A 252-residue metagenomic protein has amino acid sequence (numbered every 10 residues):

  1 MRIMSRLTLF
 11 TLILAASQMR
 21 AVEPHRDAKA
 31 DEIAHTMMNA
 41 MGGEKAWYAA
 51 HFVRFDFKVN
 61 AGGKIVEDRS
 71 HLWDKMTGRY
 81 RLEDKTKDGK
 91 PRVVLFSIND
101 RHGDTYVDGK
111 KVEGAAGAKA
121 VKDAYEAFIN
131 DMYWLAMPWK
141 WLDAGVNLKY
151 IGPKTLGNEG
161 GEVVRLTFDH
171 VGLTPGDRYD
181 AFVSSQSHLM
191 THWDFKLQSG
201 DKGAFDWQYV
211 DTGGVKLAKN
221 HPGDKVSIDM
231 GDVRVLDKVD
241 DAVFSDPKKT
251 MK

Functional and structural regions predicted by a protein language model:
M1-L7: Positively charged n-region of N-terminal signal peptides that target proteins for export
L7-A16: Bacterial N-terminal signal peptides
Q18-A21: Sec/Tat signal peptide C-region and signal peptidase I cleavage site
E23-E32, N39, D100-D177, V243 (+1 more regions): Flexible, processing/modification-adjacent segments and terminal tails in exported/periplasmic/extracellular proteins
P24-R26, E32-K111, V146-K149: N-terminal mature ectodomain segment of secretory-pathway/periplasmic proteins
V66, V112-E113, T191, L217: Generic structural signal for well-ordered beta-strand positions
P91-I98, G114-K119, A124-Y125, T174-D177 (+2 more regions): A short, polar/proline- and glycine-enriched secondary-structure boundary/capping micro-motif
G157-P247: Gly/Pro-enriched, hydrophobic low-complexity segments that function as extracytoplasmic propeptides/linkers
